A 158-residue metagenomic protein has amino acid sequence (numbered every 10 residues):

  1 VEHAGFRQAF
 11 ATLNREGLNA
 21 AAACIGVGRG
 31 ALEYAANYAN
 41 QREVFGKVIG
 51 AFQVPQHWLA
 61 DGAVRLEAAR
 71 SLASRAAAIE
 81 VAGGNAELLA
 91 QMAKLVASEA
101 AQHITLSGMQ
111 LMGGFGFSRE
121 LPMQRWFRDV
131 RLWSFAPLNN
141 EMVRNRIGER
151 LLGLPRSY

Functional and structural regions predicted by a protein language model:
V1: Flexible, small-/acidic-enriched active-site or ligand-binding loops
A4, F10-Y158: Alpha-helical interface subdomain recognition
